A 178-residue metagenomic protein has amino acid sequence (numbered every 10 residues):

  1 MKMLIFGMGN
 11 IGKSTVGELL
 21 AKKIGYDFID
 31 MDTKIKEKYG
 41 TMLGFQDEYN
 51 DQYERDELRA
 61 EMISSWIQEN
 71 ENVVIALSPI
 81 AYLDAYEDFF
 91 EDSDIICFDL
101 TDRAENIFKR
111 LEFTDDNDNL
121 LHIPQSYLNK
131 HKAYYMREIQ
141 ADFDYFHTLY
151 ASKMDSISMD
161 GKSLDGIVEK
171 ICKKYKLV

Functional and structural regions predicted by a protein language model:
G9: The conserved Walker
S14: Walker A/P-loop
E18, K22-S64: Conserved substrate/cofactor phosphate-moiety recognition/catalytic segment in nucleotide-dependent phosphotransferases
L19, K23, F143-V178: NTP-dependent small-molecule kinase module
Y39, R110-L111, M154: Short, flexible helix/strand-to-coil boundary loops that buttress conserved ligand/catalytic motifs in alpha/beta
E54-D94, L100: Glycine-rich phosphate-binding loop used to anchor ATP phosphates in small-molecule kinases, encompassing both
D94-Y145: A glycine- and Lys/Arg-enriched "phosphate-lid" helix/loop adjacent to the NTP-binding pocket of small-molecule kinases
